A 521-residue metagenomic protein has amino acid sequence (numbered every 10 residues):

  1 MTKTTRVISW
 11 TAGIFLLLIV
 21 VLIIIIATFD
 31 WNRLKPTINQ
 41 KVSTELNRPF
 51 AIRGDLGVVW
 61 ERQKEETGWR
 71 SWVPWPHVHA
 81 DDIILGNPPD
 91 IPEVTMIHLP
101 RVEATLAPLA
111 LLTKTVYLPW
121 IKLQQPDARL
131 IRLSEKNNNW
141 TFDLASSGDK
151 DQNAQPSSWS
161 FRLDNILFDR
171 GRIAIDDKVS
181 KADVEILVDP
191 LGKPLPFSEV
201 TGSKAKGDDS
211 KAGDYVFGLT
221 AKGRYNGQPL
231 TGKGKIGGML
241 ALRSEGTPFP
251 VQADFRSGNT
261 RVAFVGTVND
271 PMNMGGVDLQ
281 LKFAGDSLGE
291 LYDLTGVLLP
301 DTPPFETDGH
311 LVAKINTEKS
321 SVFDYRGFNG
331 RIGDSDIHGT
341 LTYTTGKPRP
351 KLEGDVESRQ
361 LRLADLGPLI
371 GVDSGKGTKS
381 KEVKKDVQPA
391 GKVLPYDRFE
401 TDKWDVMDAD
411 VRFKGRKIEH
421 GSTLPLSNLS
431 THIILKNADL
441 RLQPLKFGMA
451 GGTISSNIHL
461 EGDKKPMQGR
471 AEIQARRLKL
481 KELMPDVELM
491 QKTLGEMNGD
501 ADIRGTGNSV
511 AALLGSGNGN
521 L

Functional and structural regions predicted by a protein language model:
M1-L17: N-terminal Sec-pathway targeting helices
V7, Q40-T44, R48, V58-T67 (+8 more regions): Membrane-proximal interfacial segments on either side of biological membranes
I19-E135, P304, K314, E318 (+1 more regions): Terminal hydrophobic membrane-targeting helix
R132-S134, N139-A145: Signal peptide-directed extracytoplasmic domains
S160-R162: Surface-exposed loop/turn motifs in large extracellular/passenger domains
G330-G333: Outer-membrane beta-barrel proteins
